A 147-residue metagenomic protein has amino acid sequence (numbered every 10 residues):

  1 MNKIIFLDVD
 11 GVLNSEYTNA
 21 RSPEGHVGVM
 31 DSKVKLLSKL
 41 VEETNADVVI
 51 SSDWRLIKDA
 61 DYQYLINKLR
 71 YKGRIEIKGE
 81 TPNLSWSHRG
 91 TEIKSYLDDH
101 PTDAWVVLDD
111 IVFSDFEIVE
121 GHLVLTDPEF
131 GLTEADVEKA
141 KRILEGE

Functional and structural regions predicted by a protein language model:
M1-E147: Catalytic phosphate/metal-binding cores of nucleic-acid and nucleotide-processing enzymes, i.e., regions that mediate
